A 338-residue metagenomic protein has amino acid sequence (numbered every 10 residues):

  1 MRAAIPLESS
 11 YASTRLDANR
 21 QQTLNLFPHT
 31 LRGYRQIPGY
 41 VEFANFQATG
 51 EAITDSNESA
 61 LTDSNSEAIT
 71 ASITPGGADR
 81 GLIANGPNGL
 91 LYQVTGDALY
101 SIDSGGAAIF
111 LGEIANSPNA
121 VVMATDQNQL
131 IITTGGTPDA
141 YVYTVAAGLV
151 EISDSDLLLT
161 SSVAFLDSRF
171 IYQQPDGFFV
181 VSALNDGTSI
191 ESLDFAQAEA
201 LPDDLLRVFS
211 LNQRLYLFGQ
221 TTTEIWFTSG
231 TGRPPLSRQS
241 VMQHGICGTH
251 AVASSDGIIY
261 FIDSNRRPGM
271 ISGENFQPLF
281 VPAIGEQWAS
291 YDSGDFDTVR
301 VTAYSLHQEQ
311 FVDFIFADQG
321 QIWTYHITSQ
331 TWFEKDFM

Functional and structural regions predicted by a protein language model:
M1-A108, L159-G230, Y304-I327: N-terminal beta-propeller domains
R2, S9-Y11, N128, D154 (+2 more regions): Beta-sheet-dominated scaffold domains
L61, G106-I109, A147-E151, D186-L193 (+3 more regions): Beta-strand initiation motifs
S72-G76, L111-N116, I152-L157, Q197-A200 (+3 more regions): Surface loop/turn motifs at the tips and blade-to-blade linkers of beta-strand repeat domains
I102-I132: A broadly used, surface-exposed interaction patch
N116-N128, L149, D154-D167, C247: Short alpha-helical segments and helix-capping/turn motifs at coil-helix boundaries
V122-S153, Y172: Hydrophobic or amphipathic alpha-helical targeting/insertion segments
T137-P138, G177-F178, R266-P268: Short glycine/acidic-enriched loop and turn motifs that connect beta-strands
